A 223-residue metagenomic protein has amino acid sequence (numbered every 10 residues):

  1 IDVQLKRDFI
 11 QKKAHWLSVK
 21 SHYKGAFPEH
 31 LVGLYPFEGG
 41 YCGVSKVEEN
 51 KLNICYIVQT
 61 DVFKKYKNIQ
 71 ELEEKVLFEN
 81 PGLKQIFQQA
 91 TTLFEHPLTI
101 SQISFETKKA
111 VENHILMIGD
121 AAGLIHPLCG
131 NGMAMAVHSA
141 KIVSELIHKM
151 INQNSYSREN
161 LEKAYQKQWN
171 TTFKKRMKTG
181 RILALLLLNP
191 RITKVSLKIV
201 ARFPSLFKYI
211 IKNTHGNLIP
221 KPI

Functional and structural regions predicted by a protein language model:
I1-I86: Predominantly flavin-linked oxidoreductase catalytic cores and closely associated redox partners
D2-V3, E145, K208: Alpha-helical elements of the RecA-like P-loop NTPase motor core of helicases
I10, P28, G39, L52 (+9 more regions): Short capping/connector residues at structural and topological boundaries
K12, Y66-Q70, K108, H114 (+6 more regions): Generic structural signal for well-ordered, non-membrane alpha-helical segments in soluble metabolic enzymes
Y23, E38, V58-T60, S101-S104 (+2 more regions): Short, well-ordered turn and helix-capping elements at secondary-structure junctions
V58, P81-F94, L98-S101, K178-K198: FAD-dependent flavoprotein oxygenase/oxidase catalytic domain
K64-I147, N152: FAD/FMN-dependent oxidoreductases across multiple families
H148-I223: C-terminal helical "tail/cap" subdomain of flavin- and related membrane-associated enzymes
